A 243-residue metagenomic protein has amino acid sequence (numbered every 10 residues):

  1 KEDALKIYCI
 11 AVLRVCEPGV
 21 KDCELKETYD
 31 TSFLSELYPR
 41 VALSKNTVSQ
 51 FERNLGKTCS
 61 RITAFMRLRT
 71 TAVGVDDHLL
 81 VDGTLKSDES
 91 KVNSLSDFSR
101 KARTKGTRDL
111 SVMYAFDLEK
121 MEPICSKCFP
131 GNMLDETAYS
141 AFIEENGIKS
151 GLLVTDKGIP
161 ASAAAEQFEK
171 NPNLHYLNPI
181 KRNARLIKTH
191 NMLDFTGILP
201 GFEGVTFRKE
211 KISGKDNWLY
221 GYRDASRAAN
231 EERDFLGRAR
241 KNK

Functional and structural regions predicted by a protein language model:
K1-K243: Anion-binding and metal-coordination hotspots
